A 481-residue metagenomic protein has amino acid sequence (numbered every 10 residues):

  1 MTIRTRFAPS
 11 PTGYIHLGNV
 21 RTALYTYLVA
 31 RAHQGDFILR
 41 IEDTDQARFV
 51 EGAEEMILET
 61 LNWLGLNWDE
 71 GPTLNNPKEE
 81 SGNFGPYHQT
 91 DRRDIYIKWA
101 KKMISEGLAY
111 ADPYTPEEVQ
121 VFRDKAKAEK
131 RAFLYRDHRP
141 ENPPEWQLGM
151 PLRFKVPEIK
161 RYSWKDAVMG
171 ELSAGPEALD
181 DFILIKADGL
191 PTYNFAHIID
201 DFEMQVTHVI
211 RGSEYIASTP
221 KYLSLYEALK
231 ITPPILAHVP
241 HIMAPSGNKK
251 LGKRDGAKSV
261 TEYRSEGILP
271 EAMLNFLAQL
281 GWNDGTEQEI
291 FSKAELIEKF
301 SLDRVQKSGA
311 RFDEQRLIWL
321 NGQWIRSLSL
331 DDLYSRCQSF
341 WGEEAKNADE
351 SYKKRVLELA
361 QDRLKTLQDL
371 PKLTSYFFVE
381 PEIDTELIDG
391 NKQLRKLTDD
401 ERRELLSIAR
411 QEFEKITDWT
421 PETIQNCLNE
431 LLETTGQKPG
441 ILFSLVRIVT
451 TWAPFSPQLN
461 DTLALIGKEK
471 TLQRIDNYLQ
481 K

Functional and structural regions predicted by a protein language model:
M1-A128, T219-I231: N-terminal Rossmann-like or analogous alpha/beta NTP/dinucleotide-binding catalytic cores that position adenine
I15-L17, Y263-E271, K307-D313, N347-V356 (+2 more regions): Structural motif
T26, I57, M103, G107 (+8 more regions): Residue-level signal for inorganic ion chemistry
R31-D45, F195-H208, L229-M243, L459-N460 (+2 more regions): Glycine-rich phosphate/pyrophosphate-binding loops and their adjacent beta-strand/loop elements at enzyme active sites
P86-T90, I185-K186, M204-Y215, M243-F276 (+4 more regions): Conserved phosphate-binding loops in nucleotide/dinucleotide-binding enzymes
K102, A109-H238, A244-L251, S259 (+2 more regions): Active-site cores that bind ATP or allylic diphosphates and position pyrophosphate for catalysis
L330-T435: Small-residue-rich helix-loop
P421-Q480: Charged substrate- and nucleic-acid-binding regions of tRNA-handling and nucleotidyl-transfer enzymes, centered on
